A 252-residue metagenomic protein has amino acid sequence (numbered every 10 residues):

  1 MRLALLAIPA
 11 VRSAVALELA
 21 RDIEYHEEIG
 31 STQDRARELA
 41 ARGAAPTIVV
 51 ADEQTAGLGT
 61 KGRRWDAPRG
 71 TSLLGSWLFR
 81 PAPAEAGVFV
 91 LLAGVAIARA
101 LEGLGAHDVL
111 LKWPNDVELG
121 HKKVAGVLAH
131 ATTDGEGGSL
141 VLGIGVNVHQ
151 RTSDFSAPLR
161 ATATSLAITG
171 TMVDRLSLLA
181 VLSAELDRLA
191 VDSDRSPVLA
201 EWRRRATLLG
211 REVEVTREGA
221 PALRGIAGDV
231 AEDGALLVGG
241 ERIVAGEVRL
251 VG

Functional and structural regions predicted by a protein language model:
M1-G103, A125, G252: N-terminal lobe of the biotin/lipoate ligase/transferase fold
M1-L3, A82-G87, L91-V109, L119-G252: Long, positively charged amphipathic alpha-helical accessory segments at protein N-termini or as interdomain linkers
E27, L111-W113: Short loop/edge segments at beta-strand edges and connector loops that shape dinucleotide/nucleotide cofactor-binding
